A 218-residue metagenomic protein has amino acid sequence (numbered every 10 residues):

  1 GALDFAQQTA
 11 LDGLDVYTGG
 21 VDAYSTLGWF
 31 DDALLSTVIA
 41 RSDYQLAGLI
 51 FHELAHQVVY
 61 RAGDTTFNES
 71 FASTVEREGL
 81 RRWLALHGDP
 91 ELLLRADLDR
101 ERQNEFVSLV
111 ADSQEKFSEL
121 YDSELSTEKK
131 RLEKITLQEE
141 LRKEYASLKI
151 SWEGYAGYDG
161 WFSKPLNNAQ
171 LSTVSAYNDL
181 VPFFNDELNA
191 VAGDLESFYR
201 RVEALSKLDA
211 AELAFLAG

Functional and structural regions predicted by a protein language model:
G1-Q103: Acidic/His-rich structured neighborhood in mature extracellular/periplasmic domains
V107-G218: Pan-zinc metallopeptidase signature
